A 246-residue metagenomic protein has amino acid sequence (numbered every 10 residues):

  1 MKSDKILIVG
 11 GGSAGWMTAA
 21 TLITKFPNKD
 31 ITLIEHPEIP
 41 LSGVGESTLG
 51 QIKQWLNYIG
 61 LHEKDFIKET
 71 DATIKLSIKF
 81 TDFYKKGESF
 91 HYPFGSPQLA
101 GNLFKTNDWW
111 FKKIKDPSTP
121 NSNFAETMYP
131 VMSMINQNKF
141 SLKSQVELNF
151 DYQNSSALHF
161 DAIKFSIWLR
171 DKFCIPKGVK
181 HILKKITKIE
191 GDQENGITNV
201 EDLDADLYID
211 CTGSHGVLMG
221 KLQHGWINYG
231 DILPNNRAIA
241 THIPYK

Functional and structural regions predicted by a protein language model:
K2-G12: Beta1/beta-strand and adjacent pyrophosphate-binding region of the FAD-binding site in flavoprotein oxidoreductases
D4, K29, T198: Nucleotide donor/acceptor-binding cores
L7, D30-T32, K180: A structural signal for isolated positions on well-ordered beta-strands in alpha/beta enzyme cores
G15: N-terminal Rossmann-fold NAD(P) dinucleotide-binding loop
I23-V44: Glycine-rich FAD pyrophosphate-binding loop
P40-N136: Dinucleotide-binding Rossmann-like beta1-alpha1 core, especially the glycine-rich loop that anchors the ADP
S118-F160: Alpha-helix-centered segments that form part of catalytic cores
E147-K246: Predominantly flavin-linked oxidoreductase catalytic cores and closely associated redox partners
